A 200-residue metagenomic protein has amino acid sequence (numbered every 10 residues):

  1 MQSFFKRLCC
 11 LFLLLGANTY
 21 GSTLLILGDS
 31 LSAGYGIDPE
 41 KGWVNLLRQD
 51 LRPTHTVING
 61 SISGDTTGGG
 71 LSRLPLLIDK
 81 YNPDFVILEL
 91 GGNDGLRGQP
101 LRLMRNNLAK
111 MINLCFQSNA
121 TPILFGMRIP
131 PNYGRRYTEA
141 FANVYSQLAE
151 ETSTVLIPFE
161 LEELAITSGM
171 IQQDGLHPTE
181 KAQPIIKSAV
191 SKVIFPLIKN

Functional and structural regions predicted by a protein language model:
Q2-S3, G69: General helical secondary-structure elements
S3-L11: Sec-dependent signal peptide recognition, specifically the positively charged N-region followed immediately by
F12-G16: Repetitive helical segments and hydrophobic/amphipathic motifs
N18-T66, L71-N82: Serine-esterase "nucleophile elbow" of acetyl-processing enzymes
Q49-D50, S72-N200: Alpha-helical cap/lid subdomain in secreted, periplasmic, or secretory-pathway luminal O-acyl-processing enzymes
